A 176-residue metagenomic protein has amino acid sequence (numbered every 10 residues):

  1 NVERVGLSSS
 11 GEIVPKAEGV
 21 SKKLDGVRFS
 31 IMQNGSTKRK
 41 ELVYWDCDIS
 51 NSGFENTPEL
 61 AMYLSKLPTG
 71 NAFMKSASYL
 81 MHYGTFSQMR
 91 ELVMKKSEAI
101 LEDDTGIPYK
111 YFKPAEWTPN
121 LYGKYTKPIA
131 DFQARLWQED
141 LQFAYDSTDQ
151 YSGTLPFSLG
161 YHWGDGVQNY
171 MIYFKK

Functional and structural regions predicted by a protein language model:
N1, K38, L42-K176: Non-globular targeting/processing and membrane-anchoring segments
V2-V20, L24-F29: Short helix-loop boundary/capping segments
D25-Y44: A short, hydrophobic beta-strand/beta-hairpin element that forms part of a small beta-sheet core
